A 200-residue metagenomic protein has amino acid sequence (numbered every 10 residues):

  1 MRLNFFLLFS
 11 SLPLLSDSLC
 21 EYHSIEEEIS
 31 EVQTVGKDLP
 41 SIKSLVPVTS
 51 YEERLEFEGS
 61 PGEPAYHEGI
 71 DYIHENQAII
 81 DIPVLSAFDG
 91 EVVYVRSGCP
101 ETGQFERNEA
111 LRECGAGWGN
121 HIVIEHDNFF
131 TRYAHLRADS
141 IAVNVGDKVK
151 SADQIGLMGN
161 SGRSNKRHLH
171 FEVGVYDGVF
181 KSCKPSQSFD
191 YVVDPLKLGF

Functional and structural regions predicted by a protein language model:
M1-L8: Sec-dependent signal peptide recognition, specifically the positively charged N-region followed immediately by
L14-D89, D127, P195-F200: Polar/charged, compositionally biased leader and regulatory segments
L19-S30, L111-C114, I141-S151, E172-F200: Acidic, glycine-rich catalytic/binding loops that coordinate metals and/or anionic ligands
G62-Q77, I124, R132, Y176-F189: Small beta-barrel nucleic-acid-binding modules, principally OB-folds
N76, R96, H126, D153 (+2 more regions): Sec/Tat-exported extracytoplasmic proteins
V84, G90-V92, G146-M158: A structural signal for short beta-strand/turn segments enriched in small hydrophobics and glycine
S86-A138, A142, R167, E172: Zn2+-dependent peptidoglycan hydrolase active-site motif and core
A142-N144, Q154, N160-R167: Short glycine/proline-centered loop/turn elements that form peptide/ligand docking sites
